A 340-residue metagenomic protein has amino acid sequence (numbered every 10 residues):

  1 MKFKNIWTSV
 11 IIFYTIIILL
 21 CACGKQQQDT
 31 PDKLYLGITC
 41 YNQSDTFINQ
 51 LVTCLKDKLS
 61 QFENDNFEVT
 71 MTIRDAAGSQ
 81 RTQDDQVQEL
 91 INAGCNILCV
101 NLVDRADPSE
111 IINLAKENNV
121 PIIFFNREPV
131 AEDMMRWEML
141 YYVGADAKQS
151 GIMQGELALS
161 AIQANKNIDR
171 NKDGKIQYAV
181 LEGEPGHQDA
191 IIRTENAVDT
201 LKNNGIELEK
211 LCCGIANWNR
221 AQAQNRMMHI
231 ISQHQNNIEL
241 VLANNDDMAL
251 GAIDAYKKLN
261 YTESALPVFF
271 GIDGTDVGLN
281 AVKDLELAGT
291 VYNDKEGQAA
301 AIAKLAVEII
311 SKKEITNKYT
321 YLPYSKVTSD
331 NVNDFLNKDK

Functional and structural regions predicted by a protein language model:
L19-A22: C-terminal motif of bacterial Sec signal peptides marking the signal peptidase cleavage site
G24-Q26: Bacterial signal peptide processing site
D32, Q43, G174-P185, D189 (+1 more regions): Hinge/cleft segment of the Venus flytrap/periplasmic-binding protein
Y35-K58, F62, T70-D84, A93-C95 (+4 more regions): Extracytoplasmic "Venus flytrap"
F47-E63, S150-Q154, Q188-E207, Q222 (+2 more regions): Short, solvent-exposed amphipathic alpha-helices that sit in or adjacent to ligand/effector-binding or catalytic
L55, V100-E117, I122, A197 (+1 more regions): Hydrophobic alpha-helical
Q83, Y142-D173, A223-Q224, G274-G278 (+1 more regions): Hydrophobic alpha-helical segments within soluble ligand-binding/sensing domains
I111-Q149, R170-G174, T275-K283: Flexible loop/hinge segments that line or gate small-molecule binding clefts
